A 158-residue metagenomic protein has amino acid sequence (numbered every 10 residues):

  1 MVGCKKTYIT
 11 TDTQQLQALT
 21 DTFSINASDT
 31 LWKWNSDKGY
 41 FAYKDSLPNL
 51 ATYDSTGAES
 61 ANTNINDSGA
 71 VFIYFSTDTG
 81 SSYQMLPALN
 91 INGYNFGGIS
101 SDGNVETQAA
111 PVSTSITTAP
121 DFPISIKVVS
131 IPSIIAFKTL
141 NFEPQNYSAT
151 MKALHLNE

Functional and structural regions predicted by a protein language model:
V2-S24: Bacterial Sec-dependent N-terminal signal peptides
L19-E158: Extracellular or exported targeting regions of proteins
